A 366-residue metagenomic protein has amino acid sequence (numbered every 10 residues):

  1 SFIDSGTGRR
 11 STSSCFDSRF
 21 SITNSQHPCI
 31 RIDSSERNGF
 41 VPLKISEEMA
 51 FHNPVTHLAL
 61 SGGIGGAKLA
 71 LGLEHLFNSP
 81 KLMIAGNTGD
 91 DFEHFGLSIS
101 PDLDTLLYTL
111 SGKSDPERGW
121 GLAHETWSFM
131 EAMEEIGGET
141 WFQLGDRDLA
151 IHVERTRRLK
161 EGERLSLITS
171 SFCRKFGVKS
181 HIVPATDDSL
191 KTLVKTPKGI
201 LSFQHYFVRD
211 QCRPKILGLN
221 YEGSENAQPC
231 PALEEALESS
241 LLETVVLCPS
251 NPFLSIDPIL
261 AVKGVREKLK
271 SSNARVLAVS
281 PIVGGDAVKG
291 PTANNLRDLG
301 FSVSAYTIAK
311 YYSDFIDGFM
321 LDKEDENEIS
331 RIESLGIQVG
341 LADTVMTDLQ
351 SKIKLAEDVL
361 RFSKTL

Functional and structural regions predicted by a protein language model:
N53-H57: Extreme N-terminal starter segment of soluble prokaryotic enzymes
N78-P80, S272-V276, I337: A short helix->loop->beta-strand "cap" motif at the edges of active sites that frequently abuts
G86-G223: Electropositive, gly/pro-rich neighborhoods at or near active sites that engage anionic ligands
G89-D90, S272-K289, T344-M346: Short, flexible loop segments at boundaries between secondary-structure elements
I216-L237: Active-site glycine-rich loop that binds ribose-phosphate moieties when present
P258-R266: Charged helix-capping and loop-helix junction motifs
K289-L366: C-terminal functional extensions of proteins
